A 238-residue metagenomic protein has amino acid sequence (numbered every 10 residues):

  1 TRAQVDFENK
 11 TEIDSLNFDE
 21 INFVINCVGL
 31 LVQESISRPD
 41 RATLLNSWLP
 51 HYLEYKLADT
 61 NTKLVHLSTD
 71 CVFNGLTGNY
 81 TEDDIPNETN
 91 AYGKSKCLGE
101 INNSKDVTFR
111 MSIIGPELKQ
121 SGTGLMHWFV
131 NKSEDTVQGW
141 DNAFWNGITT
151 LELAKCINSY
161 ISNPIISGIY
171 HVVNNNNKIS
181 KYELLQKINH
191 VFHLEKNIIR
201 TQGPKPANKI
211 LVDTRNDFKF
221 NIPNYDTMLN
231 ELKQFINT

Functional and structural regions predicted by a protein language model:
T1-E8, R200-T201: A short beta-strand-loop structural module common to alpha/beta enzyme folds
F7-L45: NAD(P)H-binding glycine-rich loop region in Rossmannoid oxidoreductase-like domains and their noncatalytic homologs
E8, S37, R41-Y52, P86 (+2 more regions): Glycine-rich NAD(P)-binding loop of the Rossmann-fold in SDR/ketoreductase-type enzymes
Q33, H66-Y80, A91, C97 (+1 more regions): Conserved catalytic-site region of short-chain dehydrogenase/reductase
H51-N87: Conserved Rossmann-fold NAD(P)-dependent oxidoreductase catalytic core, especially the SDR/UDP-sugar
T89, I101-W145, L151-E152, N158: NAD(P)-dependent short-chain dehydrogenase/reductase
A154-I157, N163-N208: Mid/C-terminal beta-alpha module of Rossmann-like enzyme folds, strongest in SDR-family dehydrogenases/epimerases
L194-T238: C-terminal amphipathic/interface module of NAD(P)-dependent oxidoreductases and related NAD-binding regulators
